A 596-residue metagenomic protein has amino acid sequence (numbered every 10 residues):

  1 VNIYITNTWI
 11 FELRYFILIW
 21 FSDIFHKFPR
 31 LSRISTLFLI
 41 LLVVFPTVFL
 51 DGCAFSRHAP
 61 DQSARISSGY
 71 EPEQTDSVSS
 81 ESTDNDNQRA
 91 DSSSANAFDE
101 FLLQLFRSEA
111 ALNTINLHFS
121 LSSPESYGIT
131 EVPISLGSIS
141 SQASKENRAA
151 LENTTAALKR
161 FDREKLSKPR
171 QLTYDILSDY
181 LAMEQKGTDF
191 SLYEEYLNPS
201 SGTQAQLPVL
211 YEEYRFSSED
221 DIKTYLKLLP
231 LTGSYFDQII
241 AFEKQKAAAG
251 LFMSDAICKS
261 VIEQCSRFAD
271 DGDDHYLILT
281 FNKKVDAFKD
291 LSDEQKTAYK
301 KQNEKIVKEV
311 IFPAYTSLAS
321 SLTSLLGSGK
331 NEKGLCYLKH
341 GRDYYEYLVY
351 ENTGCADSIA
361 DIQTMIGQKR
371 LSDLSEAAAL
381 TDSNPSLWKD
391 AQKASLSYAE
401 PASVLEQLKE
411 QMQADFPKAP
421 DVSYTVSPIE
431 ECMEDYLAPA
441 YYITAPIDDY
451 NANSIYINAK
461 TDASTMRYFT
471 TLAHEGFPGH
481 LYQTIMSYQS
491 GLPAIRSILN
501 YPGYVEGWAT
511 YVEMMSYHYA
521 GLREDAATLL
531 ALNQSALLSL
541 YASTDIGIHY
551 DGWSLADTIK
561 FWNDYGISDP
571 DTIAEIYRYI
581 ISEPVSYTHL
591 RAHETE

Functional and structural regions predicted by a protein language model:
V1-R30: N-terminal secretory signal peptides that target proteins for export/translocation
R14, R30-R33, R65, R89: Basic polycationic patches enriched in arginine
R33-I40: Sec-dependent signal peptide recognition, specifically the positively charged N-region followed immediately by
V43-T47: Hydrophobic core
D51-G52: C-terminal motif of bacterial Sec signal peptides marking the signal peptidase cleavage site
R57-D99: N-terminal, intrinsically disordered, polar/charged segments of Gram-positive cell-envelope systems that serve as
E81-R591: N-terminal maturation segment of proteins
A592-E596: A short, hydrophobic C-terminal helix/tail in secreted or cell-surface proteins
